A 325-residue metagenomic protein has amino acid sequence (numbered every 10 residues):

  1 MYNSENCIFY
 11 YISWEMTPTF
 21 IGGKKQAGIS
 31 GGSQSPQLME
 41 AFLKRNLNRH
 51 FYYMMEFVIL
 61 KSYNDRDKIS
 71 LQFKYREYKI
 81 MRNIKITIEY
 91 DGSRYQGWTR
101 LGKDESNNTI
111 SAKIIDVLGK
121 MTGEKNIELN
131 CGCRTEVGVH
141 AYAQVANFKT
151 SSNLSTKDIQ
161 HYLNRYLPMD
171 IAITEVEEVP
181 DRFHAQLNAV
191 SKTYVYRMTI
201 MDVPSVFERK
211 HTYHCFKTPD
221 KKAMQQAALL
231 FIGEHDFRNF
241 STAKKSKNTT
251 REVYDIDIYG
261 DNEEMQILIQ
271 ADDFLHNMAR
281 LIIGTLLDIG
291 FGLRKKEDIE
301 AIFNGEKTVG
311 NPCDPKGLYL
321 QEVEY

Functional and structural regions predicted by a protein language model:
Y2, T19, M54, I59 (+2 more regions): Short, positively charged and aromatic/hydrophobic N-terminal segments
T17-T19, A27, A41: Ala/Thr-enriched low-complexity intrinsically disordered regions
G22-G23, G28-G32, R49, V58: Residue-identity detector for glycine
Q26, S35-L38, R45, F57 (+1 more regions): Cationic, low-complexity basic patches in intrinsically disordered or flexible, solvent-exposed regions
L43, L47, F51-Y53, L60: Short hydrophobic targeting helices and cationic amphipathic motifs that mediate membrane/organellar targeting
Y63, Y75-Y325: Structured-RNA-binding interfaces characteristic of tRNA pseudouridine synthases
